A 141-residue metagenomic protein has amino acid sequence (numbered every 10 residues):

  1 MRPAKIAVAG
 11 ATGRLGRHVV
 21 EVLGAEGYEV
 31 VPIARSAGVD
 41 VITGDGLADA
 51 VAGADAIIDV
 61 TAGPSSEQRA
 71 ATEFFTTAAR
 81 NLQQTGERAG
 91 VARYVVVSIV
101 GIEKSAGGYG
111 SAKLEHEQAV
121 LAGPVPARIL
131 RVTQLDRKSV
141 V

Functional and structural regions predicted by a protein language model:
R2-E26: N-terminal Rossmann NAD(P)H-binding glycine-rich loop of SDR-like oxidoreductase domains
K5, D55-A56, R93: Structural motif
A7, V31, R128: Conserved beta-strand positions in the Rossmann-like core of class I SAM-dependent methyltransferases
E21, A79-Q83, L114-L121: Conserved active-site helix of classical SDR/Rossmann-fold NAD(P)-dependent CH-OH oxidoreductases
A25-A89, I99-K104: NAD(P)H-binding glycine-rich loop region in Rossmannoid oxidoreductase-like domains and their noncatalytic homologs
T61, V95-S98, R131-T133: Active-site beta-alpha turn of Rossmann-fold NAD(P)-dependent dehydrogenases/reductases
S105-T133: Active-site Tyr-X1-5-Lys
V140-V141: Conserved small/polar residues in nucleotide/adenosyl-binding loops
